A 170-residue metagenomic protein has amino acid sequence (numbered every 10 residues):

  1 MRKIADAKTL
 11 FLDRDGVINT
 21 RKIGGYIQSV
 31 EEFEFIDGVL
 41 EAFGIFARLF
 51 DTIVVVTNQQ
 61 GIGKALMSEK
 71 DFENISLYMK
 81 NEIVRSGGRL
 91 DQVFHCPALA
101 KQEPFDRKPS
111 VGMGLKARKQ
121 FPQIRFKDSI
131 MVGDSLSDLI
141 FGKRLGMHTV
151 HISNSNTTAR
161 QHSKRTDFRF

Functional and structural regions predicted by a protein language model:
M1-V54: Active-site neighborhood of HAD-like aspartate-dependent phosphohydrolases
R2-D6, L10, K70, N74-D91 (+2 more regions): Asp-based, Mg2+/Mn2+-dependent phosphohydrolase catalytic module
D15-V17, Q59, L136: Anionic group-transfer/hydrolysis microenvironments
N19-R21, K64, I140, A159: Conserved protein kinase catalytic core
R21, N58, N154-S155: Histidine-centered beta-alpha loop that forms part of the nucleotide-sugar donor binding/catalytic region in diverse
K22-I27, A65-L66, H162-S163: Short acidic, glycine/proline-rich loop/turn micro-motifs
S29-I36, S68-E73, R107: Flexible, glycine- and charge-enriched loops at secondary-structure boundaries
V39, F43-M79, G88-Q102, G142: Substrate-recognition element of Asp-dependent hydrolases with the DxDx(T/V) motif
